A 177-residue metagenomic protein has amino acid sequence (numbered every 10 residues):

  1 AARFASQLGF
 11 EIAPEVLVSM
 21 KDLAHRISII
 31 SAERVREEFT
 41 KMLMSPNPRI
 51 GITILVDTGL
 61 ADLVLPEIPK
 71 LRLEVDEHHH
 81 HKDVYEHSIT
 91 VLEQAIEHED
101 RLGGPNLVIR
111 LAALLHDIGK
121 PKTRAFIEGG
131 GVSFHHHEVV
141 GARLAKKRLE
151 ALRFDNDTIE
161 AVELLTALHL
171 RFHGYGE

Functional and structural regions predicted by a protein language model:
A1-L114, I118-H136, V140-I159, A167 (+1 more regions): Glycine- and charge-enriched loop/helix tracts that form the active or gating conduit in phosphate/cation-handling
V162: Residues in the recognition helix of alpha-helical DNA-binding motifs
